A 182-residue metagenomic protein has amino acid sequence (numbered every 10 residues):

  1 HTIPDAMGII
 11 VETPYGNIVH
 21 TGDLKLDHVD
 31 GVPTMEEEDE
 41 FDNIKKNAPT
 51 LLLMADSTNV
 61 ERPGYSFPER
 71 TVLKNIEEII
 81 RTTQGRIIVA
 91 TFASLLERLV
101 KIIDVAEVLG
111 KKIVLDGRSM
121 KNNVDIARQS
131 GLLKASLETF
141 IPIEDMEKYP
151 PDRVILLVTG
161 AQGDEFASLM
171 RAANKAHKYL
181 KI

Functional and structural regions predicted by a protein language model:
H1-Y149, G163-L180: His/Asp/Glu-rich metal-coordinating catalytic cores of metallo-dependent phosphodiesterases/hydrolases acting on
R153-Q162: Conserved two-lobed SF2 helicase motor
